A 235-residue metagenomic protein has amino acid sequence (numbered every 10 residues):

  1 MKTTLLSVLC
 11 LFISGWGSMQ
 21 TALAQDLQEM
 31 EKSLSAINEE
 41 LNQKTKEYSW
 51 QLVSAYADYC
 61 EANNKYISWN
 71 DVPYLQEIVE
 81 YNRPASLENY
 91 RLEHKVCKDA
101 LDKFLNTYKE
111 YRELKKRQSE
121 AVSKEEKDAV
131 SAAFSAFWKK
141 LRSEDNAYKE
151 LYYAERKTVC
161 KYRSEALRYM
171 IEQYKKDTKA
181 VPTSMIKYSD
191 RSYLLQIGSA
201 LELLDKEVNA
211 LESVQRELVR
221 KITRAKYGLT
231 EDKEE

Functional and structural regions predicted by a protein language model:
M1-Q25: Classical Sec-dependent N-terminal signal peptides that target proteins to the secretory pathway
L23-R91: Immediate post-signal-peptide N-terminus of mature secreted/exported proteins
D26, M30-S33, I37, L75 (+9 more regions): Surface positions of alpha-helical coiled-coils, especially the charged/polar e/g heptad sites that form inter-helical
L27, L34, A57, V72 (+10 more regions): Generic L/I/V-rich hydrophobic alpha-helical segments across diverse proteins
L27-M30, L34-I37, L41-K44, A55 (+11 more regions): The feature captures the hydrophobic core positions of alpha-helical coiled-coils
K46, V53, N64, K116 (+5 more regions): Residue-level recognition of alpha-helical coiled-coils, specifically the heptad-repeat register on one helix face
H94-L195: Extended amphipathic alpha-helical interaction segments
L211-E235: Short, low-complexity, Pro/Ser/Thr/Gly-rich segments in the mature regions of secreted, periplasmic
